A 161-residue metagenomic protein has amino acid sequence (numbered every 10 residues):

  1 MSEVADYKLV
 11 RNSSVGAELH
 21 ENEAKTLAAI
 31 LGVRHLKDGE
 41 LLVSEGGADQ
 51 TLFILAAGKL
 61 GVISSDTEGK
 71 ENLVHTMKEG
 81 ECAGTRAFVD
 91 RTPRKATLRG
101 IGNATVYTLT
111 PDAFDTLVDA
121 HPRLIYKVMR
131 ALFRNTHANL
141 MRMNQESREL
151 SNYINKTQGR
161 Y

Functional and structural regions predicted by a protein language model:
M1-Y161: Cytosolic regulatory regions built on CNB/CRP/Popeye-like sensor folds
